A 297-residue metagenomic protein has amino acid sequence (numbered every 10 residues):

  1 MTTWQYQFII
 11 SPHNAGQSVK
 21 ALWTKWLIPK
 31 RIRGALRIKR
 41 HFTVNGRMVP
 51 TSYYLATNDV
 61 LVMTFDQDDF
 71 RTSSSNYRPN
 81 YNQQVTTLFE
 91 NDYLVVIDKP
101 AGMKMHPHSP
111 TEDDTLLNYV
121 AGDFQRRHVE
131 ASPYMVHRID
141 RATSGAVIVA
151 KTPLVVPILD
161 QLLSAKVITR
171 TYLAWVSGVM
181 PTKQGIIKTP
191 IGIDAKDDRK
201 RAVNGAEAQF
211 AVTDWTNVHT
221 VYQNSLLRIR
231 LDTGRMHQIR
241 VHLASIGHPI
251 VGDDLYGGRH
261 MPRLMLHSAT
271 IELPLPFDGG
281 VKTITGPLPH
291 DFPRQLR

Functional and structural regions predicted by a protein language model:
M1-R297: RNA pseudouridine synthases
